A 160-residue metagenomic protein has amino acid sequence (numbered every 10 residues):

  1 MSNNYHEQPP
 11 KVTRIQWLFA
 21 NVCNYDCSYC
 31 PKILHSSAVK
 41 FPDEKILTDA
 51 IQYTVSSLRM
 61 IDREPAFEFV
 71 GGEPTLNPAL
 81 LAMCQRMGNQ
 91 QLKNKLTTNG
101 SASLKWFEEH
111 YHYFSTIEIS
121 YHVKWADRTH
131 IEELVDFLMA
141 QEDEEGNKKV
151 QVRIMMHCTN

Functional and structural regions predicted by a protein language model:
M1-G71, T75-L96, S103-W106: Conserved alpha-helical substructure of the radical SAM core
Q52-E68, N77-T159: Radical SAM/AdoMet-radical enzyme domain recognition
